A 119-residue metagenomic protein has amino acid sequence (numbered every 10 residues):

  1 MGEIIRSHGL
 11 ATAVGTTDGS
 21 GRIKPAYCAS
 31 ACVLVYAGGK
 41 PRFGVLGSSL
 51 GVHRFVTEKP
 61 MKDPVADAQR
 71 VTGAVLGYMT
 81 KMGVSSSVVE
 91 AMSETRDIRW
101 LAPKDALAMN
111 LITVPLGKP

Functional and structural regions predicted by a protein language model:
M1-S48: Cleft-lining beta-strand/loop regions that shape enzyme active-site pockets
H53-P119: Charged, glycine-interspersed solvent-exposed loop segments at helix/strand-loop junctions that cap or gate access
